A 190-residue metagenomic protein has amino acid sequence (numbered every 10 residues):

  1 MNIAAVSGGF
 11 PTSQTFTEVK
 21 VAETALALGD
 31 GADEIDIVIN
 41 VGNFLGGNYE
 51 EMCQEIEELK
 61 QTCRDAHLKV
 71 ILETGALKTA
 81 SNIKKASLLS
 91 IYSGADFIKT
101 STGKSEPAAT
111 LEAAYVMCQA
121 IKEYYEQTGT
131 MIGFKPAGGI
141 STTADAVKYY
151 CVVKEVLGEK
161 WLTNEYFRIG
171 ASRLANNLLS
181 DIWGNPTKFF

Functional and structural regions predicted by a protein language model:
M1-F134, S141-S172, S180-F190: Alpha/beta enzyme core
N176: Metal-centered catalytic cores of metalloenzymes
